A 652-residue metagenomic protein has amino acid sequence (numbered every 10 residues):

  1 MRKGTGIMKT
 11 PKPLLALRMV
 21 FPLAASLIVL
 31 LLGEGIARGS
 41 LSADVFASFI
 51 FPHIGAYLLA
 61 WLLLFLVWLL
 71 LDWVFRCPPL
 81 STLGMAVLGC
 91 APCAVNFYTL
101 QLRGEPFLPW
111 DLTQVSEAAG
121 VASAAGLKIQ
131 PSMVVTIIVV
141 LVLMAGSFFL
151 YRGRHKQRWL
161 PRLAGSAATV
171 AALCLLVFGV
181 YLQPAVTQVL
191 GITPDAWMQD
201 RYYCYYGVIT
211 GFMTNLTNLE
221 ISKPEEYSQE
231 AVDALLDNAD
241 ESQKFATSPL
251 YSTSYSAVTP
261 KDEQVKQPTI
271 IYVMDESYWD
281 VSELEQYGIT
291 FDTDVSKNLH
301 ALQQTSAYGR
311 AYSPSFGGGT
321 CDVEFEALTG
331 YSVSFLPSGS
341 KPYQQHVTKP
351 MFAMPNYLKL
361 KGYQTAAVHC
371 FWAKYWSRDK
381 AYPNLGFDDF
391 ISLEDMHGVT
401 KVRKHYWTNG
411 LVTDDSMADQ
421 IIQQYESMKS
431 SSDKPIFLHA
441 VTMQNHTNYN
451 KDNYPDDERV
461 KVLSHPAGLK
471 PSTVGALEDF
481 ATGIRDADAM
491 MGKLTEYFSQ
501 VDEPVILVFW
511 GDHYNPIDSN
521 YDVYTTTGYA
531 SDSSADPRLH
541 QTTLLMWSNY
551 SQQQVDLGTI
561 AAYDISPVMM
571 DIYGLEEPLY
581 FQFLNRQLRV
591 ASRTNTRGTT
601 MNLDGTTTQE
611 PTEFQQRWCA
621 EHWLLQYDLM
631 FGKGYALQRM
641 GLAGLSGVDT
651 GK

Functional and structural regions predicted by a protein language model:
R2-Y203: Transmembrane and membrane-interface helices of multi-pass, inner-membrane envelope-modifying transferases
L32, A118, I209-F212, V232 (+3 more regions): Generic structural signal of hydrophobic/aromatic residues within well-ordered alpha-helices of folded domains
A60, V140, E220-P224, A231 (+3 more regions): Hydrophobic alpha-helical segments with strong N-terminal bias
R103, L112-G120, M133-V135, F212-I221 (+2 more regions): Short alpha-helical interface patches
L108, Q130, S228, A467-K470 (+1 more regions): Ser/Thr-centered flexible coil motifs
L112-V115, Y205-I209, Q229, S296 (+2 more regions): Alpha-helix initiation and N-capping motif
G179-Y272: Membrane-interface segments at or immediately adjacent to transmembrane helices that form the boundary between
A246, L250-K266, Y272-D275, W279-K652: Solvent-exposed soluble domains appended to multi-pass membrane proteins
